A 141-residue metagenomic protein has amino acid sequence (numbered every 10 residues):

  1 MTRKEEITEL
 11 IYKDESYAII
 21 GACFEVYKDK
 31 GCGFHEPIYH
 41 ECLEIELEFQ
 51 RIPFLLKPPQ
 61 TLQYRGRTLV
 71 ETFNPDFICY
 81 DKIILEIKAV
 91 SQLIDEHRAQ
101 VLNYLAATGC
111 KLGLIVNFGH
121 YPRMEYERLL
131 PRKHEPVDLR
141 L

Functional and structural regions predicted by a protein language model:
M1-P53, L130-L141: Solvent-exposed, charged helical/coil patches that constitute nucleic-acid or partner-interaction surfaces
G31, F54, P75-L93, Y104: Conserved catalytic cores of phosphodiester-cleaving nucleases, focusing on short active-site segments
E48-G66: A short acidic/basic microdomain associated with nuclease active sites
I52, F73-P75, M124: Change "...and in nucleic-acid phosphodiester-cleaving endonucleases..." to "...and in nucleic-acid processing enzymes
R67-E71: A generic structural micro-feature
K88-L141: Nucleic-acid nuclease catalytic cores
